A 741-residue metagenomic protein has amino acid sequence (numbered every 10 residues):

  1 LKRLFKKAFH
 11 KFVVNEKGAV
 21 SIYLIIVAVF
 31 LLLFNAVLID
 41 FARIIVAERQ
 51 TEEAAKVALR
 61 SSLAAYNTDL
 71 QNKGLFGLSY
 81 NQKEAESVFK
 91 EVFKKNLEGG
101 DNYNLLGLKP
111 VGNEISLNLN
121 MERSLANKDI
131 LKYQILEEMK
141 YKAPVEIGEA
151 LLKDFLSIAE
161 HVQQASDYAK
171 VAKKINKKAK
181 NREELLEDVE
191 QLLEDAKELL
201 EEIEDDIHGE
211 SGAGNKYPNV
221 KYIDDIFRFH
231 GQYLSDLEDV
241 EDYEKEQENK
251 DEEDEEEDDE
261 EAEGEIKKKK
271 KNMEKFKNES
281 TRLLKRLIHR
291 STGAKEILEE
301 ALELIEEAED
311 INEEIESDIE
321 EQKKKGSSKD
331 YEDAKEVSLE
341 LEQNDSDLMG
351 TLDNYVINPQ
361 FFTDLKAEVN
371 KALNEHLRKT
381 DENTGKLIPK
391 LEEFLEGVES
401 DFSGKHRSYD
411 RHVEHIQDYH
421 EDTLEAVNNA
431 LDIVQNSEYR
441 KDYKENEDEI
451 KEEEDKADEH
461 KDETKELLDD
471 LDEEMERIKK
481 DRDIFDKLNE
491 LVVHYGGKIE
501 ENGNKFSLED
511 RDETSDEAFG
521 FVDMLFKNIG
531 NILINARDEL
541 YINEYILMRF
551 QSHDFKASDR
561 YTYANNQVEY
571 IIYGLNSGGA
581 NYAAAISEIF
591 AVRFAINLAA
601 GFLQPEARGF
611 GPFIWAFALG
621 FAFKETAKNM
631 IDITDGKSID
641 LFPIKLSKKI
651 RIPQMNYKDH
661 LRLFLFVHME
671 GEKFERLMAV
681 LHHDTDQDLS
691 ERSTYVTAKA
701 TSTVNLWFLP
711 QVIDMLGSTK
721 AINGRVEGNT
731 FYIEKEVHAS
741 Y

Functional and structural regions predicted by a protein language model:
K2-S87: Alpha-helical assembly-interface signal, strongest on the long, hydrophobic N-terminal helix that forms
T68-D69, L75-Y741: Long, compositionally biased low-complexity segments
